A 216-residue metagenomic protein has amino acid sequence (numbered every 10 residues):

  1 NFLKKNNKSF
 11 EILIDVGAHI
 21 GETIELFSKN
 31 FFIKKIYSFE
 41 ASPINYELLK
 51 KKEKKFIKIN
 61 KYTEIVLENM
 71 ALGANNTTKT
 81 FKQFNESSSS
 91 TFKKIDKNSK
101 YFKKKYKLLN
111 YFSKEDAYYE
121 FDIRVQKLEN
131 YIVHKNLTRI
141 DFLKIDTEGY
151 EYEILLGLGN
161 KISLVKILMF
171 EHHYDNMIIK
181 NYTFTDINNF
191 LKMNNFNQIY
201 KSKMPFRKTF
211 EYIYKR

Functional and structural regions predicted by a protein language model:
N1-R216: Phosphate/nucleotide-binding beta-alpha loop and adjacent structural elements of enzyme active sites
